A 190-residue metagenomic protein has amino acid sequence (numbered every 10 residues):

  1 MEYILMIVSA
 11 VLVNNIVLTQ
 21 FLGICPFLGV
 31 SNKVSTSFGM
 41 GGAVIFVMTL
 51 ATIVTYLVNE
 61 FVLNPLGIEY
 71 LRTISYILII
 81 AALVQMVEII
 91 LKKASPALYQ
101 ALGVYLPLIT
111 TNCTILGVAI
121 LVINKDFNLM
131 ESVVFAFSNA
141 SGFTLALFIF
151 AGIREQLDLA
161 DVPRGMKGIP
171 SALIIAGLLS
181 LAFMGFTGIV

Functional and structural regions predicted by a protein language model:
M1-L5, L57-Y70, I120-E131, T187-V190: Helix-coil boundary and interhelical linker segments in multi-pass alpha-helical membrane proteins
Y3-L18, G67-A82, V133-A146: Structural signature of hydrophobic alpha-helical transmembrane segments
L5, L129-V190: C-terminal transmembrane helix-loop-helix hairpin of multi-pass membrane proteins
M6, V13, V44, T49 (+5 more regions): Hydrophobic core segments of alpha-helical transmembrane domains in multi-pass membrane transport and ion-translocation
F21-G29, E88-K93, V104-L106, C113-D126: Generic transmembrane alpha-helix signature in multi-pass membrane proteins, especially transporters/channels
L22-T36, V84-L98, F150-D161: C-terminal ends of transmembrane helices
S35-F46, Y70-Y76, L98-I109, R164-S171: Cytoplasmic-side transmembrane-helix entry/capping segments in multi-pass membrane proteins
E60-G103: Ordered, amphipathic secondary-structure segments that act as subunit-interaction surfaces in large macromolecular
